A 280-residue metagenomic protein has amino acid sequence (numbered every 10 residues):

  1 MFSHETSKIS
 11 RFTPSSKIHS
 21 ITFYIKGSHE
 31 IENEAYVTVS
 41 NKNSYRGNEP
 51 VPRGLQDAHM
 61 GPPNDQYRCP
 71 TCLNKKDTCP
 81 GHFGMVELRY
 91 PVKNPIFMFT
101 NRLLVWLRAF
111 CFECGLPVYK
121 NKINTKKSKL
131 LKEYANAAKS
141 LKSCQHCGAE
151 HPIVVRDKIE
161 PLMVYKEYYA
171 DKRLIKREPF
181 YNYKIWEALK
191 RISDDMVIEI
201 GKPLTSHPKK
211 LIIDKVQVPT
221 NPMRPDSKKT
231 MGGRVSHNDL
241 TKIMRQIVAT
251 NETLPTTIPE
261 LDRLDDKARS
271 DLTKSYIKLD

Functional and structural regions predicted by a protein language model:
M1-D280: Conserved core architecture of multi-subunit DNA-directed RNA polymerases
